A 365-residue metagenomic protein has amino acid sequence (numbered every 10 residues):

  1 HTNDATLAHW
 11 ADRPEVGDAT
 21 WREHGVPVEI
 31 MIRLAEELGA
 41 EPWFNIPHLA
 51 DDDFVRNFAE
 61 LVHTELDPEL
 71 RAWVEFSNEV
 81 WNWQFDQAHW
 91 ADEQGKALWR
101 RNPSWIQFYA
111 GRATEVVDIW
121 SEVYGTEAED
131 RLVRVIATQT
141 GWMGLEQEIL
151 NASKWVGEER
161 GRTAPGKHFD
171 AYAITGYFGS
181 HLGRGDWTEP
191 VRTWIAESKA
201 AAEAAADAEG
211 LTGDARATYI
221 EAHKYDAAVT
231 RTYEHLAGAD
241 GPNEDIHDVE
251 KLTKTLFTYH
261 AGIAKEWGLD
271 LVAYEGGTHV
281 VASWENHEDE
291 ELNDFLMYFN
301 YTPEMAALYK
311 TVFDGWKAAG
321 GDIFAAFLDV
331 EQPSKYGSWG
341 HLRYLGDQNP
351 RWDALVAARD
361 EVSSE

Functional and structural regions predicted by a protein language model:
H1, P42-F44, L70-N78, L132-I136 (+3 more regions): Hydrophobic faces of well-ordered beta-strands that scaffold small-molecule active sites in alpha/beta enzyme cores
H1-V123, E127, G144-L145: N-terminal catalytic cores of secreted or lumenal carbohydrate-active enzymes
W21-G25, I46-R56, G141-E146, S180-H181 (+4 more regions): Acidic-and-aromatic substrate-binding clefts and catalytic sites of carbohydrate-active enzymes
A59-L61, T138-F169, A173, G277-E291 (+1 more regions): Substrate-binding cleft/loops of secretory-pathway carbohydrate-active enzymes
H63-E75, Q94-A110, S153-F178, F295-A306 (+1 more regions): Acidic, His- and aromatic-enriched active-site or binding-groove loops in soluble protein domains that engage sugars
N102-L271: Noncatalytic carbohydrate-binding groove/subsite architecture in carbohydrate-active enzymes
G157-A164, I246-V281, N286-D322: Catalytic-core region of carbohydrate-active enzymes that cleave or remodel glycosidic bonds
H287-W316, G320-E365: Aromatic-rich peripheral "rim/lid" segments of glycoside hydrolase catalytic domains that contact and position glycan
